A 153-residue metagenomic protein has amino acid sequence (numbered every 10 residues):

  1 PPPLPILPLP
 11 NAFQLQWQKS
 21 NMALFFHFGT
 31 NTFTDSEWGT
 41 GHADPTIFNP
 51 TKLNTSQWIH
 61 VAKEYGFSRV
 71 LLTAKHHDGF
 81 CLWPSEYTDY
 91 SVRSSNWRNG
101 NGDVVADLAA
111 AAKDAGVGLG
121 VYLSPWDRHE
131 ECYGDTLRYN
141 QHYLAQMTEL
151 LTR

Functional and structural regions predicted by a protein language model:
P1-R153: Mature catalytic domains of secreted/periplasmic carbohydrate-active enzymes
